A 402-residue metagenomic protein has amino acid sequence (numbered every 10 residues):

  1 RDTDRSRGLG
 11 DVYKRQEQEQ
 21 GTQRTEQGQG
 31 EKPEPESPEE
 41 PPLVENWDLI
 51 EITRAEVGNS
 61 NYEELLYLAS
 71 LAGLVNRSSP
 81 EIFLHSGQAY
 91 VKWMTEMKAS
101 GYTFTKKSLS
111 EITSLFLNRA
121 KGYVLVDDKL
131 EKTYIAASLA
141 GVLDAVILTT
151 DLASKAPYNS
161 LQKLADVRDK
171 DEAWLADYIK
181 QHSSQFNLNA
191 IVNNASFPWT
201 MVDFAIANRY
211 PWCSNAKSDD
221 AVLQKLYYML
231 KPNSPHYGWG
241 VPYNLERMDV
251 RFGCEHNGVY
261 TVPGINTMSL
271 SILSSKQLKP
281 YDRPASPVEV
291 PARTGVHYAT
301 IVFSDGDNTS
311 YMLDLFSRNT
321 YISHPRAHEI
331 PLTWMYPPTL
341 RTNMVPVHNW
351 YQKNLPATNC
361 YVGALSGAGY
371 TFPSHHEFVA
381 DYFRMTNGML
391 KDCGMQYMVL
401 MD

Functional and structural regions predicted by a protein language model:
R1-Q16: Single conserved hydrophobic/aromatic residue that forms the stacking wall/gate of nucleotide- or nucleobase-binding
K14, K32-R341: Terminal accessory/targeting
Q18-Q23, Q27-Q29: Intrinsically disordered, low-complexity repeat/linker tracts enriched for polar/charged residues
D219-D220, Y311-S323, N343-Y351, H376-M389: Well-ordered, non-membrane alpha-helical segments in soluble/globular domains
K225, P235-R251, F378-D402: Catalytic domains of cell-wall/extracellular-matrix polysaccharide-remodeling enzymes, centered on de-N-acetylation
P291-R293, T320-A327, N343-S366, M389-D392: Acidic (Asp/Glu)-rich catalytic clusters
T300-V302, L332-M335, Y361-L365, Y397-L400: Structural recognition of the beta-strand scaffold that forms the well-ordered cores of secreted hydrolase catalytic
A364-V379: C-terminal regions of proteins
